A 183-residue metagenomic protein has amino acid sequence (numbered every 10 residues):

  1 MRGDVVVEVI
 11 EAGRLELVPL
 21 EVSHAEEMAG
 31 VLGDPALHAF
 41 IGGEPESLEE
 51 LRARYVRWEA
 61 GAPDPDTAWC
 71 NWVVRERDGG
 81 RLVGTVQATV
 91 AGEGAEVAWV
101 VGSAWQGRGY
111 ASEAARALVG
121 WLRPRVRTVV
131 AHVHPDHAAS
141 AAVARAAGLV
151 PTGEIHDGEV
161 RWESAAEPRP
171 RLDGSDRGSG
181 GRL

Functional and structural regions predicted by a protein language model:
M1-A104, A117-W121, R125-T128, H132 (+1 more regions): GNAT-family acyltransferases
W99, G107-W121, A138-A147: Conserved acetyl-CoA-binding loop-helix of GNAT-fold acetyltransferases
